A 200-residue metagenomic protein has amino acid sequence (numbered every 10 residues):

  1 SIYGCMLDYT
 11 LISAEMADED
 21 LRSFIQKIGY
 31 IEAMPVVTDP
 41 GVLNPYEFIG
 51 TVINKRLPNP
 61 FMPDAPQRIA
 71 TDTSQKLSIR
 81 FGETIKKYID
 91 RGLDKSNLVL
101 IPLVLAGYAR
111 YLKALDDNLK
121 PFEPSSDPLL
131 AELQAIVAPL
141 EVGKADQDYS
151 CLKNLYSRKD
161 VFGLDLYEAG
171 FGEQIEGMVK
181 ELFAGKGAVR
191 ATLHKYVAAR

Functional and structural regions predicted by a protein language model:
S1-R200: Non-transmembrane, aqueous-exposed alpha-helical and coiled segments at domain scale
